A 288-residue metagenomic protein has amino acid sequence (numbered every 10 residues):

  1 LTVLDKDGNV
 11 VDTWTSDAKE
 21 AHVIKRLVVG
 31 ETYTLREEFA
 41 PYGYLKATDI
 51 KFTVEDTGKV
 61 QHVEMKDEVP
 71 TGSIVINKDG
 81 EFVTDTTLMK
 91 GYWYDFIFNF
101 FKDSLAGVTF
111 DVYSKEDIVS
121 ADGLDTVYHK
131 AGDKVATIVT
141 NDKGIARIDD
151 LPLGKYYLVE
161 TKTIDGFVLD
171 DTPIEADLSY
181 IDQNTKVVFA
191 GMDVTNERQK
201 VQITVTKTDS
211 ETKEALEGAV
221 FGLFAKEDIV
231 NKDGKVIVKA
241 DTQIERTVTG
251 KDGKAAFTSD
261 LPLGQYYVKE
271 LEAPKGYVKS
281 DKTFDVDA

Functional and structural regions predicted by a protein language model:
L1-A288: Solvent-exposed loop/turn and edge beta-strand elements of beta-rich ligand-binding domains
